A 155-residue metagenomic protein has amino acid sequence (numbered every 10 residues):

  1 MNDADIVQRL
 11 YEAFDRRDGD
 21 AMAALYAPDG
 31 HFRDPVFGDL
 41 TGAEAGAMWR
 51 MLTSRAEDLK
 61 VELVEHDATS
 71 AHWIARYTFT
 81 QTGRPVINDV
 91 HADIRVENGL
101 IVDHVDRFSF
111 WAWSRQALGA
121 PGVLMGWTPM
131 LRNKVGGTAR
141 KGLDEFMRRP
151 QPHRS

Functional and structural regions predicted by a protein language model:
A4-L25: Short acidic-aromatic low-complexity motifs
I6, A21, E44, W113 (+1 more regions): Exposed alpha-helical structural elements
V7-Y11, D34-P35, V90: Short, charged low-complexity linear motifs
D15, H31, L100-D103: Exposed, low-complexity/repetitive linear segments and helix-based recognition motifs, biased toward charged/polar
G19-S70: A solvent-exposed, acidic/Ser-Thr-rich amphipathic alpha-helical stretch
T53-K60, V64-S155: A beta-strand edge to alpha-helix "cap/lid" segment located at domain peripheries
